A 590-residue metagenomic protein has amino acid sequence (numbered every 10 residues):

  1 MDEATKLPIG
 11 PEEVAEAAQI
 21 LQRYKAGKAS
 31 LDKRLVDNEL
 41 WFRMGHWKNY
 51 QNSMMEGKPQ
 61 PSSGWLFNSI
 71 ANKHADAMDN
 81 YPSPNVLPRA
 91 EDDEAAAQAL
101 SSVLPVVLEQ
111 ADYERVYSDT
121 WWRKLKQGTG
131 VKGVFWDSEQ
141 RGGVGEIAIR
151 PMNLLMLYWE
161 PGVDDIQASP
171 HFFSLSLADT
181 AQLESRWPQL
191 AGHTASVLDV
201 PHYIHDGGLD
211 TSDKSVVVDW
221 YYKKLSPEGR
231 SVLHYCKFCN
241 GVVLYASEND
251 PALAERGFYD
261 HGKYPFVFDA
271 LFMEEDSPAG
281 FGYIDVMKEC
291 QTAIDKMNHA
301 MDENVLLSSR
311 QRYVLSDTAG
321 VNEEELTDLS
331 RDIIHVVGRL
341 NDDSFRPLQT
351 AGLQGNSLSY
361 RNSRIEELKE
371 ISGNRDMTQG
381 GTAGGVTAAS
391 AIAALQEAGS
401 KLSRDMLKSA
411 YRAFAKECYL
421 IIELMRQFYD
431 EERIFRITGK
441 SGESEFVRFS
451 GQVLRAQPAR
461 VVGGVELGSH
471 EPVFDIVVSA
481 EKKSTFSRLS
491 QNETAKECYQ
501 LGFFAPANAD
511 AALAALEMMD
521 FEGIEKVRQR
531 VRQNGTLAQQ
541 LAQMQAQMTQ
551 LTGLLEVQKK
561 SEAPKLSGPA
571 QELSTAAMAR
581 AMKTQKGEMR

Functional and structural regions predicted by a protein language model:
M1-E255, T318, G352-N356, Y360-S363 (+2 more regions): Extended, helix-rich architectural segments
M1-K58, E109, K124, K132-V134 (+7 more regions): C-terminal anchoring/interaction modules
K126, P151, K214, G229-S231 (+4 more regions): A short, structural micro-pattern
A279, Y283-M287: Acidic/polar low-complexity segments with low predicted structural confidence
